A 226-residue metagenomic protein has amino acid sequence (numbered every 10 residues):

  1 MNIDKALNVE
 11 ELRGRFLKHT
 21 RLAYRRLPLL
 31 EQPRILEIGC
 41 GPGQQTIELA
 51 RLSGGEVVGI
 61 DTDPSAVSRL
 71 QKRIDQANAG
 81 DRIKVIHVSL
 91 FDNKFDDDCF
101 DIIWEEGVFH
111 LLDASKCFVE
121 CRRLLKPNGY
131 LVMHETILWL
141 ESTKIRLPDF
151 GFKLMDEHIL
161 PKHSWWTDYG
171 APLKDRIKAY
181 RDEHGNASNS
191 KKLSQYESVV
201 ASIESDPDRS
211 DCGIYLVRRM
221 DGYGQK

Functional and structural regions predicted by a protein language model:
N2-R15: Class I SAM-dependent methyltransferase Rossmann-like catalytic core, especially the SAM/SAH-binding loop
R13-E31: Conserved alpha-helix/loop element of class I SAM-dependent methyltransferases that forms part of the SAM/SAH-binding
Q32-G41: Conserved class I S-adenosyl-L-methionine
P42-F91: Class I SAM-dependent methyltransferase SAM/SAH-binding core
F91-I103: A short acidic, Gly/Pro-enriched loop at the edge of an enzyme's catalytic core that lines a small-molecule cofactor
I102-A114: A short SAM/SAH-binding and catalytic strip from SAM-dependent methyltransferases
S115-Y130: A short glycine-rich, Lys/Arg-flanked "PGG" loop and its adjoining helix->strand segment in the class I
L160-K226: Conserved Class I S-adenosyl-L-methionine
